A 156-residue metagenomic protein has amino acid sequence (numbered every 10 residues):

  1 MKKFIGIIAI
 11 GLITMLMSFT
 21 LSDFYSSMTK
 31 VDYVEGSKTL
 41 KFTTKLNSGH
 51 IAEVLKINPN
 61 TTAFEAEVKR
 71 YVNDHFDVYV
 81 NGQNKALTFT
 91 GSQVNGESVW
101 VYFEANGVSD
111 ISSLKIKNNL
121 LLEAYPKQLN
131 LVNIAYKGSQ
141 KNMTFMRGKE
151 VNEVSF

Functional and structural regions predicted by a protein language model:
M1-Y25: Bacterial Sec-dependent N-terminal signal peptides
L21-F156: N-terminal soluble domains immediately following signal/targeting peptides that reside in extracytoplasmic
